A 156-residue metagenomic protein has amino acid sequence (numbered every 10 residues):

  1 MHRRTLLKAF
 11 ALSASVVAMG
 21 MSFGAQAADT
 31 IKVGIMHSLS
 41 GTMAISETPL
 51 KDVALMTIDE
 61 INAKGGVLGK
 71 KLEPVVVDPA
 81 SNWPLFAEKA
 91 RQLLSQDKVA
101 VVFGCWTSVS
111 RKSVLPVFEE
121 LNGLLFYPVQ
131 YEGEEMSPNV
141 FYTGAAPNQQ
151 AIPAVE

Functional and structural regions predicted by a protein language model:
M1-F10, V17-M21: Twin-arginine (Tat) signal peptide motif
S22-Q26: Signal peptide processing junction and immediate N-terminal pro/mature segment of secreted/exported proteins
A28, D52-P74: Signal peptide-proximal N-terminal region of secreted/periplasmic/extracellular or secretory-lumen proteins
T30-K32: Residues that mark the start of a beta-strand
G34-V53, V77-P84, W106-V109: Extracytoplasmic "Venus flytrap"
V67-A80, M136-V140: Short beta-strand elements in bilobed, periplasmic/extracellular small-molecule ligand-binding domains
V75, A80-A100, E156: Short, well-structured alpha-helical segments in soluble
K98-E156: Extracytoplasmic ligand/sensor domains, especially the bilobed periplasmic-binding protein
